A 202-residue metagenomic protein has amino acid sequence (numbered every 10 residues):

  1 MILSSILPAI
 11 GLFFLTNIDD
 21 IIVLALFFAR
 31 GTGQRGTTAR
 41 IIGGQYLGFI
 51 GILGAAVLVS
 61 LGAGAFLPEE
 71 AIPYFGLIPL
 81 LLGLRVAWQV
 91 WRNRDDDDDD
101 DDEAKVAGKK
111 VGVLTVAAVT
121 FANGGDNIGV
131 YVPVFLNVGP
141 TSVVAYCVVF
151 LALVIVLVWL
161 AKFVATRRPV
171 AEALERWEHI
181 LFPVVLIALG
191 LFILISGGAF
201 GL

Functional and structural regions predicted by a protein language model:
I2-A65, V132-V148: Juxtamembrane transmembrane-helix termini in multi-pass membrane transport proteins
S4, G36-K105, L160-R167, A171-L174 (+2 more regions): Membrane helix-loop-helix hairpins that form the core translocation module of multi-pass transporters
L12-T16, F49, I78-Q89, V119-N123 (+2 more regions): Alpha-helical transmembrane segments of multi-pass membrane proteins
I18-V23, G125-V130, L194-S196: Short loop/beta submotifs within extracellular cysteine-rich repeat domains
D20-G36, D95-G108, G139-P140, L157-K162: Hydrophobic, membrane-facing alpha-helical anchors
G51-I52, A104-F121, E178-G190: Small-residue-rich segments of transmembrane alpha-helices in multi-pass membrane proteins, especially helix faces
N93-L136: Selected transmembrane alpha-helices and immediately adjacent juxtamembrane segments of polytopic inner-membrane
L191-L202: Juxtamembrane boundary at the C-terminal end of a transmembrane helix
